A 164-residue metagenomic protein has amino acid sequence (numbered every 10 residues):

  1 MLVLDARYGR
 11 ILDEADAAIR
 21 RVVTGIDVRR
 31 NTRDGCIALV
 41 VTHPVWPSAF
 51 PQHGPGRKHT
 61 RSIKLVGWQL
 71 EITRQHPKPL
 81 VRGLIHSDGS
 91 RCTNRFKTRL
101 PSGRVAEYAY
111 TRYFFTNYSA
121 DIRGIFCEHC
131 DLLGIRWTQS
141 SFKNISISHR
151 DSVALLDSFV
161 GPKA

Functional and structural regions predicted by a protein language model:
M1-A164: Internal intein/HINT superfamily modules and their associated LAGLIDADG
